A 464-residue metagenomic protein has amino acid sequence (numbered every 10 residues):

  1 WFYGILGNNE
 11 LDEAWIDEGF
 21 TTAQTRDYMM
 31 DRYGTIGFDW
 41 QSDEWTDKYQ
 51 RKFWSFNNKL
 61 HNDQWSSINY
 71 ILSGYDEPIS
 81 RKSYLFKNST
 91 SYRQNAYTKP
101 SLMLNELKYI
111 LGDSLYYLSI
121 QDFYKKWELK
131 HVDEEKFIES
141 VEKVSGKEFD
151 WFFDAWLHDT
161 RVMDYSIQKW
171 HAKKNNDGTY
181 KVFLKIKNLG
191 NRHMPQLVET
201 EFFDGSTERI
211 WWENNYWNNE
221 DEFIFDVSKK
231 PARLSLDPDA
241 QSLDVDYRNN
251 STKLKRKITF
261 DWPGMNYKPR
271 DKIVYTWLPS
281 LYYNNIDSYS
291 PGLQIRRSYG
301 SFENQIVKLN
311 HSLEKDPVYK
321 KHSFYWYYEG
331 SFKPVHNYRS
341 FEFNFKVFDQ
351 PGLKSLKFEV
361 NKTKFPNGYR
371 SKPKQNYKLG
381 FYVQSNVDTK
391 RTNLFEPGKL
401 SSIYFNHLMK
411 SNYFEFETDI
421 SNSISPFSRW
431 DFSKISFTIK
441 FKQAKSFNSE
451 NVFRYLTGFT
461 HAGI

Functional and structural regions predicted by a protein language model:
W1-K185, H193, S206: Hydrophobic alpha-helical and helix-loop surface patches within well-folded domains that function as non-catalytic
T21, L104, F153, L234 (+3 more regions): Hydrophobic, well-ordered secondary-structure elements that form the walls of internal hydrophobic environments
S83-Y84, S119, R270-T276, G300-I306 (+3 more regions): Flexible, solvent-exposed coil segments and beta strand-coil junctions, predominantly the extracellular/periplasmic
D113, E148, F302-N304, H336-S340 (+4 more regions): Strand-connecting loop/turn motifs
M163-L236: Long, His/Glu/Asp-enriched segments that create or flank divalent metal/ion-associated functional microenvironments
K181-K185, L197-E199, E222-I224, R233-S235 (+10 more regions): Beta-strand secondary-structure signal
D204-S206, I224-D226, S235-Y338, E359-G368 (+2 more regions): Outer-membrane beta-barrel initiation region
L281, S340-F348, K357-N361, K378-G380 (+1 more regions): C-terminal outer-membrane beta-barrel translocator/porin domains of Gram-negative envelope proteins and their
